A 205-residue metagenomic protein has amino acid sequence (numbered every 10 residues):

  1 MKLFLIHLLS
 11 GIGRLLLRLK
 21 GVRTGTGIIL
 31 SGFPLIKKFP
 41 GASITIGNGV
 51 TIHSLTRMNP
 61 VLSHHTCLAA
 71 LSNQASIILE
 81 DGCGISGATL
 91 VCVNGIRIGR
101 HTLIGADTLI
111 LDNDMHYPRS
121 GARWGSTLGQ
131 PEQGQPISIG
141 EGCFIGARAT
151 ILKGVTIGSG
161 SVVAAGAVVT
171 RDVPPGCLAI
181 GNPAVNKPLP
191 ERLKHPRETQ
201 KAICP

Functional and structural regions predicted by a protein language model:
M1-L111, Y117, G140-G142, A149-I151 (+3 more regions): Domain-scale signature associated with acetyltransferase and cell-envelope carbohydrate enzymes
H64, Q133, V169: Glycine-rich, flexible loop/turn motifs
C67-N73, G125-I137: A short acidic, glycine-rich active-site loop that binds or catalyzes chemistry on phosphate/adenosine moieties
S120-Q130, H195-T199: Short glycine/proline- and charge-enriched loop/turn segments that cap or connect secondary-structure elements
G146, L152, A164, V169-T170: Short hydrophobic beta-strand segments in globular cytosolic domains
V155: Extracellular carbohydrate recognition
